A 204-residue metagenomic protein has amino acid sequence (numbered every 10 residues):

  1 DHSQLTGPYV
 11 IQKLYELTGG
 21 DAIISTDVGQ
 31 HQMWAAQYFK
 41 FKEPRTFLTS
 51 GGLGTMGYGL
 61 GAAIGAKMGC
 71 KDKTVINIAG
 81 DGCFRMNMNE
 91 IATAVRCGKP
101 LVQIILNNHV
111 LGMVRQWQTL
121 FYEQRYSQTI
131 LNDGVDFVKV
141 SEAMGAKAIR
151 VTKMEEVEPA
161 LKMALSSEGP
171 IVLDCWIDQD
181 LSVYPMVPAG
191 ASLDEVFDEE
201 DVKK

Functional and structural regions predicted by a protein language model:
D1-A66: Active-site diphosphate/adenylate-binding microenvironment
G19-A22, K42-R45, C70-V75, M88 (+3 more regions): Short coil/turn connectors at secondary-structure junctions
Q32-M33, G54-M56, F84-R85, H109-M113 (+1 more regions): Short gly/pro/ser/thr-enriched loop/turn and capping motifs at secondary-structure boundaries
S50-L53, E123-N132, E199, K203-K204: A short acidic, glycine-rich active-site loop that binds or catalyzes chemistry on phosphate/adenosine moieties
G69-G134: Conserved thiamine diphosphate
T119-A160: Conserved thiamine diphosphate
M154-K204: Glycine/aspartate-rich loop-and-adjacent alpha/beta segment that forms the canonical ThDP
